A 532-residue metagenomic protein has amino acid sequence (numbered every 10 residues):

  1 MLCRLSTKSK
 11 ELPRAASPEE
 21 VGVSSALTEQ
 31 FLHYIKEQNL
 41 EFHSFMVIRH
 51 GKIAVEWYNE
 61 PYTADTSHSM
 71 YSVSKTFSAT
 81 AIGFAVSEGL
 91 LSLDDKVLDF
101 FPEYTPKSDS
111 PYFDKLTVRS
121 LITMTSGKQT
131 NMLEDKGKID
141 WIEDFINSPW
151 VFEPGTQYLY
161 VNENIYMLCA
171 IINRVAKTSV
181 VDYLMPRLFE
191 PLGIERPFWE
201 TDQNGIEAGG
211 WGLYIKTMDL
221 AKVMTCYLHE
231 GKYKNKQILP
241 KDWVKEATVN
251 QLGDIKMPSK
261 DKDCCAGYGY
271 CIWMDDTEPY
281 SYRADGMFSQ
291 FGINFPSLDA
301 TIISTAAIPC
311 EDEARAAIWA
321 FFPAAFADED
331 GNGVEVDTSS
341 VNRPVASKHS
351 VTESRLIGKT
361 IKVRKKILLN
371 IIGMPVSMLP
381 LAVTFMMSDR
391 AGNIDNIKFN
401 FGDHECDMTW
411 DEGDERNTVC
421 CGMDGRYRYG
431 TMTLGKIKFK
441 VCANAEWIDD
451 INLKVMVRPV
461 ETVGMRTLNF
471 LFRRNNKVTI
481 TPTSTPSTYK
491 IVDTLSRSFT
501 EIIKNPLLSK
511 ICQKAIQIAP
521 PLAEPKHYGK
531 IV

Functional and structural regions predicted by a protein language model:
L27-Y62, G292, D299-I302: A short, well-structured edge-of-sheet supersecondary motif
G51, H68-D94, L121, L168-I172 (+1 more regions): Active-site SXXK
E88-S126, N147, A176-W211, I215: Active-site helix/loop module of the DD-peptidase/beta-lactamase fold, centered on the serine-lysine SxxK catalytic
M167-I171, G209-K232, Q290-A307: Active-site-proximal alpha-helical segments within enzyme catalytic domains
F189-V249: Active-site-proximal binding-pocket segments
K245-T305: Active-site Gly/Thr loop motif
G286-V345: Structured C-terminal helix/loop/strand segments within mature extracytoplasmic catalytic/sensor domains
E335-V532: Peripheral terminal and inter-domain segments
